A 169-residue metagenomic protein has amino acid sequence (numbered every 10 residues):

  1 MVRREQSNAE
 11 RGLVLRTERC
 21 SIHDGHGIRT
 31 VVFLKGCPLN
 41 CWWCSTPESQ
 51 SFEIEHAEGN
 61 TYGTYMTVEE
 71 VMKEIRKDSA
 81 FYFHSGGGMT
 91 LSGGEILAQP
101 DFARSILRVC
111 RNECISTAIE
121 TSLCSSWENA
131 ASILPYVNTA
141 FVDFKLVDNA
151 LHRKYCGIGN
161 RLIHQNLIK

Functional and structural regions predicted by a protein language model:
M1-M66, K77-F83: N-terminal [4Fe-4S]-dependent radical SAM core
G63, T67-E70, L162: Soluble or luminal CAZymes and related metallo-dependent hydrolases
M72, R76-K169: Conserved AdoMet/S-adenosylmethionine-binding subsite of the radical SAM
